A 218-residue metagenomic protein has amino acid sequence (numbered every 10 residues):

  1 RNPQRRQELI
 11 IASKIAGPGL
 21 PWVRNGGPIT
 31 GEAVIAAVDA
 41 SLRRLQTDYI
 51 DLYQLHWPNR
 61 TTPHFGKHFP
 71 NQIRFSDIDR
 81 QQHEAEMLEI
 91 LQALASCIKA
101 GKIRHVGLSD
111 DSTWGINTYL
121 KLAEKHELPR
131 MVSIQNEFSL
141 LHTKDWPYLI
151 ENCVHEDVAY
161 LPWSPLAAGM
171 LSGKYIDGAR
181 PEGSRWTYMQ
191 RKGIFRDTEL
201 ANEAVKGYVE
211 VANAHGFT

Functional and structural regions predicted by a protein language model:
R1-I15, G31-E32, D48, A93 (+1 more regions): N-terminal binding-site loop/beta-alpha segment at the start of enzyme catalytic domains that lines or forms
P3, S41-R44, C97, K125: A general structural signal for stabilizing positions within well-ordered secondary structure
R6-L9, D48-L52, R104-H105, P129-S133: Short acidic capping loops at alpha-helix termini that bridge into adjacent secondary structure
E8-I29, H56: Structural motif corresponding to the early beta-alpha repeats
A12-K14, L52-L55, L161-P165: Non-cysteine beta-strand/loop elements that form the S-adenosyl-L-methionine
G19-I35, S76-A85: Active-site mouth loops of central-metabolism enzymes
A33-Y53: CE4/NodB-like, metal-dependent polysaccharide N-deacetylase domain that modifies extracellular/periplasmic N-acetylated
P58-T218: Beta/alpha (TIM)-barrel catalytic core signal, keyed to glycine-rich beta->alpha loops juxtaposed to Asp/Glu that bind
